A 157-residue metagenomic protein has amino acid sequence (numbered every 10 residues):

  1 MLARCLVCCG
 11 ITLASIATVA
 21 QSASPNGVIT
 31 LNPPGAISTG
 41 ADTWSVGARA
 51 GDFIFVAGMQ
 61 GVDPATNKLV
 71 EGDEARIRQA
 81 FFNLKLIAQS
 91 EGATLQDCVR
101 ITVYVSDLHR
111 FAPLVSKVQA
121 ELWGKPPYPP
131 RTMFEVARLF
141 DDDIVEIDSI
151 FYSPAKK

Functional and structural regions predicted by a protein language model:
C5-F82, L86-E91, Q96-V99, V105-K157: N-terminal presequence-like segments and the immediate start of the first folded domain
